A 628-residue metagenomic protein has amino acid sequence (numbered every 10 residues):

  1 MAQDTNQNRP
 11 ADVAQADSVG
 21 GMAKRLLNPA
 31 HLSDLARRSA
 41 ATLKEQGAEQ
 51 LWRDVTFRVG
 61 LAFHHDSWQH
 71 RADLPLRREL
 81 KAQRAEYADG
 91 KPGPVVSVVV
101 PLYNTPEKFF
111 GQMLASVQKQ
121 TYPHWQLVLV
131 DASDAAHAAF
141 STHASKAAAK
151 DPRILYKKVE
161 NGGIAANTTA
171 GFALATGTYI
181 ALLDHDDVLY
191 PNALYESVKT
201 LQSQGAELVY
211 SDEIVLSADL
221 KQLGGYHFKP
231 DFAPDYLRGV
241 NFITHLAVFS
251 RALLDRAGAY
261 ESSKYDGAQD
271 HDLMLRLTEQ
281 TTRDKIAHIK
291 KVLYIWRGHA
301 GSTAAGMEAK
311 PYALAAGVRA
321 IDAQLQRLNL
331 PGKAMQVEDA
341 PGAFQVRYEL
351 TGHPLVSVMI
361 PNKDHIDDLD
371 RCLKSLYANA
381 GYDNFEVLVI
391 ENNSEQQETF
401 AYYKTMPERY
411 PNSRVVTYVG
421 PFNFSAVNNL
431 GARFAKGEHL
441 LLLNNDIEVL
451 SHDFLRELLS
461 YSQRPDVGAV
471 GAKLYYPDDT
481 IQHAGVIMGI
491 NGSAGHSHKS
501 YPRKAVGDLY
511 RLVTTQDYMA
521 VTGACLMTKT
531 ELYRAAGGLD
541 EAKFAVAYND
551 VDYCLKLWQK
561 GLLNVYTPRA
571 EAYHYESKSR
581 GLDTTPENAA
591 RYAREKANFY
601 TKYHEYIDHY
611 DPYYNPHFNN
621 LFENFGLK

Functional and structural regions predicted by a protein language model:
A2-D12, D17-R25, S33, R37-G93 (+9 more regions): C-terminal, non-catalytic tails of nucleotide-sugar-dependent glycosyltransferases
F57-A309, A323: Nucleotide-sugar donor-binding/catalytic module of glycosyltransferases that assemble extracellular/cell-envelope
G93-S97, Q118-L129, D151-L155, P354-V356 (+2 more regions): Short loop->beta transition adjacent to catalytic acidic/histidine clusters or analogous donor-positioning motifs
T105-K119, H365-A380: Short, well-formed alpha-helical segments that are part of the catalytic scaffolds of diverse glycosyltransferases
V159-A175, Y418-A435: Glycine-rich, basic loop-to-helix element that forms the pyrophosphate-binding segment of sugar-nucleotide handling
G177-V188, G437-L450: Short beta-strand-to-loop acidic/aromatic patch adjacent to the donor-nucleotide binding site
N192-L223, I447-S493: Conserved donor NDP-sugar-binding/catalytic core segment of glycosyltransferases
L253, K264-K291, I321, F454-L458 (+3 more regions): A short, conserved alpha-helix in the catalytic core of glycosyltransferases
